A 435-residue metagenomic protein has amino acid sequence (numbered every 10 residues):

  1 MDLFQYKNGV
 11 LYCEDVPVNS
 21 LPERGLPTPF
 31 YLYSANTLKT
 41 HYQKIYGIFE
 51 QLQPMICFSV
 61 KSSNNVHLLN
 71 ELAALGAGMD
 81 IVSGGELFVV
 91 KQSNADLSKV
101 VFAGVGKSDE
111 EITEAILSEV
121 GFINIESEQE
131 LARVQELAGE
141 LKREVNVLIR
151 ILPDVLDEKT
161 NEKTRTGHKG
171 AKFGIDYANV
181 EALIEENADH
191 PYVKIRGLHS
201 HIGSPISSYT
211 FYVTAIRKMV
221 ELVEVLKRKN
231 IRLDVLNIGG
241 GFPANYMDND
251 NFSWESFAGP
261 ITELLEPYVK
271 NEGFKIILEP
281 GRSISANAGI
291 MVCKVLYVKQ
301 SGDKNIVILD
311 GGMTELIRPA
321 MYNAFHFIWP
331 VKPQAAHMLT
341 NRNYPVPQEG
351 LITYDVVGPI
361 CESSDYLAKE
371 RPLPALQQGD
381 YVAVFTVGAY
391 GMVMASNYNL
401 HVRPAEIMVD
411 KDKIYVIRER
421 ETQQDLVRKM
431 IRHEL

Functional and structural regions predicted by a protein language model:
M1-N146, E185, H190-K194, E221 (+2 more regions): A charged N-terminal "starter" segment
P22, P260, G273-L435: Charged (often Lys/Glu-rich) extended helix/loop segments that serve as interaction or gating elements
E23-P27, V120-G121, G203, P243 (+2 more regions): A broad detector of the eukaryotic-type serine/threonine protein kinase catalytic domain
H41-Q43, V66-N70, E158, S207 (+2 more regions): Short, solvent-exposed polar/charged micro-motifs at secondary-structure junctions
M55-C57, G76-G78, L97-V101, F122 (+6 more regions): Structural preference for beta-strand elements that scaffold enzyme active sites
S59-N65, V82-G85, V105-K107, E126-E128 (+8 more regions): Active-site beta-loop-alpha junctions enriched in small/polar residues
L69, K91, I112, V134-Q135 (+4 more regions): Short glycine-/acidic-enriched loop or helix-start segments at secondary-structure transitions that form or flank
D154-V298, N399, D410: Active-site loop/helix belt of alpha/beta enzymes
